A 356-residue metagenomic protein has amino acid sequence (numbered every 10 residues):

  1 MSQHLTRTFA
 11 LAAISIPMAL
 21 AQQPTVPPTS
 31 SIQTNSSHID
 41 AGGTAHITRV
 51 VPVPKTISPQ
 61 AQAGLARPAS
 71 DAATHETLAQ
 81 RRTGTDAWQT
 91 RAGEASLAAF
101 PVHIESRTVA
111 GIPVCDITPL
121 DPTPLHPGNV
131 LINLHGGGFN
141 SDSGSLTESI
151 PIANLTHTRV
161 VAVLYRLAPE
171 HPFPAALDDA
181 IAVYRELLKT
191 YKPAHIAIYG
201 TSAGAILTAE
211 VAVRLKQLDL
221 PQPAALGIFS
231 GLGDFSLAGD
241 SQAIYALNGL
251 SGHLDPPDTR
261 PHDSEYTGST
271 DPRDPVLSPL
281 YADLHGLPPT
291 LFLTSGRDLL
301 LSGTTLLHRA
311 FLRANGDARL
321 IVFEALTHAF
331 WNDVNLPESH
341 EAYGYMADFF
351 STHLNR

Functional and structural regions predicted by a protein language model:
M1-F9: Bacterial N-terminal signal peptides that target proteins for export
T8-P17: Bacterial N-terminal signal peptides
Q23-N35, T48, P52-P68, A72-A73 (+2 more regions): Alpha/beta-hydrolase superfamily serine-hydrolase fold, recognizing
G43-T44: Non-catalytic C-terminal accessory domains or segments of carbohydrate-active enzymes
L78-T85, S339, Y343: Hydrophobic packing residues in well-ordered alpha-helices of helical domains and bundles
G84-R107: A domain-start/cap signature at the N-terminus of enzymes
